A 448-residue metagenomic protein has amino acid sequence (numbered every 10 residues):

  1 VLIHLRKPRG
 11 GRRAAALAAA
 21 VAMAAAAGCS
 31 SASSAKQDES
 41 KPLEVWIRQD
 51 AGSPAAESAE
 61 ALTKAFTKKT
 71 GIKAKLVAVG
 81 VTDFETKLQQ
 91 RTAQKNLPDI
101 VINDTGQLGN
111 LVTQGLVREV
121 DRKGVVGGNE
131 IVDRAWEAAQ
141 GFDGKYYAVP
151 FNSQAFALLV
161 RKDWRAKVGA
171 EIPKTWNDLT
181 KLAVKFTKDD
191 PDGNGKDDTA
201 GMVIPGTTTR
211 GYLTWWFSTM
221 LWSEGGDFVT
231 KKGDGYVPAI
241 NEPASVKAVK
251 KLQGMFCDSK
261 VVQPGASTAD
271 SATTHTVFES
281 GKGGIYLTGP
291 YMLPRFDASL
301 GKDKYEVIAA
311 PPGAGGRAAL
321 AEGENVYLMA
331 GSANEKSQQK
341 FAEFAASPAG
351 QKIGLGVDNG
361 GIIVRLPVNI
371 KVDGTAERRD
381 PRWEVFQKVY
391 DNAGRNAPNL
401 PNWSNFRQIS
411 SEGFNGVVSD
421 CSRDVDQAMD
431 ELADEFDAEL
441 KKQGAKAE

Functional and structural regions predicted by a protein language model:
L2, K73, A166, N392-E448: Conserved C-terminal helix/tail region of periplasmic/extracytoplasmic solute-binding proteins
L2-N110, R122-N129, S267, A314 (+5 more regions): Conserved N-terminal structural module of periplasmic/extracytoplasmic solute-binding proteins
R91, P98-D99, G128-W164, T175 (+5 more regions): A structural signal for short loop-to-beta-strand junctions that line the ligand-binding cleft of periplasmic/secreted
T105-A157, D198, L213-W216, M220 (+3 more regions): Hinge/lid segment of periplasmic solute-binding proteins
R118-D133, D192-G211, E224-K247, D297-L300 (+3 more regions): Short, solvent-exposed loop/beta-turn-alpha elements that line the ligand-binding surface or hinge of extracytoplasmic
D143, Y147-F151, F156, T180-V237 (+1 more regions): Extracytoplasmic/periplasmic solute-binding protein
A183, D234-A266: Glycine-centered hinge/linker elements that transmit conformational signals in sensory and ligand-binding systems
P290-K302, G313-E412, K446-E448: C-terminal lobe and pocket-closing loops of periplasmic/extracytoplasmic Venus-flytrap solute-binding proteins
